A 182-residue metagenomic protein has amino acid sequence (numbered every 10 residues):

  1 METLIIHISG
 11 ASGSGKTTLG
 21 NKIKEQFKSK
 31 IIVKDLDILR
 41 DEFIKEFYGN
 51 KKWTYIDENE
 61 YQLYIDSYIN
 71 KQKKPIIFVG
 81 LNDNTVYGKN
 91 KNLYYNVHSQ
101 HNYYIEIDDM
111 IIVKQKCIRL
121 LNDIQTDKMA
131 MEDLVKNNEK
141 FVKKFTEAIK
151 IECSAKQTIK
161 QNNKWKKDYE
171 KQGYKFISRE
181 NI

Functional and structural regions predicted by a protein language model:
I8: Hydrophobic anchor at the beta1->P-loop junction of P-loop NTPases
A11: P-loop (Walker A) phosphate-binding loop of NTP-binding proteins
S14: ATP-binding Walker
T17: Walker A/P-loop
N21-I69: Conserved substrate/cofactor phosphate-moiety recognition/catalytic segment in nucleotide-dependent phosphotransferases
I56-S99, Y104-E106: Glycine-rich phosphate-binding loop used to anchor ATP phosphates in small-molecule kinases, encompassing both
I112-R119: Conserved SF2 helicase motif VI
N122-I182: Small-molecule kinase domains that catalyze NTP-dependent phosphoryl transfer to phosphate-bearing small molecules
